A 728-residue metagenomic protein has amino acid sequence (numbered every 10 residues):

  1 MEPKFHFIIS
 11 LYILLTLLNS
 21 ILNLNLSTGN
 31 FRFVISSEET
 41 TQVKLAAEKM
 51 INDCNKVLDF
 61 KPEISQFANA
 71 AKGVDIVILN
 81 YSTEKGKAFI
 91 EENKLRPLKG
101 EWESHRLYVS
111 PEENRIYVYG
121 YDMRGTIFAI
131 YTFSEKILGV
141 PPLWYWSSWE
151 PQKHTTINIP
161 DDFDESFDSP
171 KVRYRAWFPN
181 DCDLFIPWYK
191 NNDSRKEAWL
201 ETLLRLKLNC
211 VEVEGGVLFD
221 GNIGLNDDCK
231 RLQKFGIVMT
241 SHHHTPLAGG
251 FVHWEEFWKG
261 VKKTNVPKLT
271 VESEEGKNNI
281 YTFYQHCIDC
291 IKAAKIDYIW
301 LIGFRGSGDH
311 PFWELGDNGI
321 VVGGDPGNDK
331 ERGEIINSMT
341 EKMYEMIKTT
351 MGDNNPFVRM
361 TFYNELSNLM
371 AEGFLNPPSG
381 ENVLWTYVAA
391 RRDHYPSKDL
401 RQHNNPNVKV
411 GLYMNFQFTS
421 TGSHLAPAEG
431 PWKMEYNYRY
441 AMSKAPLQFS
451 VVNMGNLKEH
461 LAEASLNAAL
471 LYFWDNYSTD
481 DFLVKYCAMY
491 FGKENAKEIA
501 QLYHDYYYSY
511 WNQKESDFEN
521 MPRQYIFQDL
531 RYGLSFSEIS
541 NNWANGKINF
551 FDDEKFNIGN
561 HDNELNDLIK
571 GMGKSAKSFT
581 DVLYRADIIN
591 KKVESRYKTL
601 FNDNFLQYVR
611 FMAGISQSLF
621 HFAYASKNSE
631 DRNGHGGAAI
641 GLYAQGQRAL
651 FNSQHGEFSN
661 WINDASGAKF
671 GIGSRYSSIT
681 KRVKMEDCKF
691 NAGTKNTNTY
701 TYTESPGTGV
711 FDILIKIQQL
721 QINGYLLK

Functional and structural regions predicted by a protein language model:
M1-T28: Bacterial Sec-dependent N-terminal signal peptides
I21-F167: Contiguous, structured surface segment used for ligand recognition
S36-E39, A68-A71, S82-G86, K171-S397 (+5 more regions): Aromatic-lined carbohydrate-binding surfaces of glycoside hydrolases
T41-K44, E48-I51, G323-T340, L600-S616 (+1 more regions): Acidic, contiguous internal or C-terminal segments within carbohydrate-active enzymes that form a structured patch used
A46-M50, T126-I130, K196-W199, D228 (+3 more regions): Stable alpha-helical elements in mature extracytoplasmic
V57, R106-Y108, R124-S147, I157 (+7 more regions): Internal mixed beta-strand/loop scaffold within catalytic domains of large alpha/beta enzymes
K61, N209, V238, L447-Q448: Residue-level detector of anion-binding/catalytic polar loops
F163-S166, K342-K728: Substrate-binding groove of N-acetylhexosamine-processing glycoside hydrolases
